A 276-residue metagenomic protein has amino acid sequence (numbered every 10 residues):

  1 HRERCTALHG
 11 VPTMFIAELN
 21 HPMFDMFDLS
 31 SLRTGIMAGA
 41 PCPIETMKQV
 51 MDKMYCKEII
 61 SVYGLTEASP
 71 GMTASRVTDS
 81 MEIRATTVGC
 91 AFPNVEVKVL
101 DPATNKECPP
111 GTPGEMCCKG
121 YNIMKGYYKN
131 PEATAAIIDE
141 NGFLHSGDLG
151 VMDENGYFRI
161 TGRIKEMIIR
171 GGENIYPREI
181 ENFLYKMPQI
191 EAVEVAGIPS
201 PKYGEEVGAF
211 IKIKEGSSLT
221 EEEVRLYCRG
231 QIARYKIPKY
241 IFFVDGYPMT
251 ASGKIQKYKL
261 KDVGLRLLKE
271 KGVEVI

Functional and structural regions predicted by a protein language model:
H1, L8, H21, G120 (+7 more regions): AMP-binding/adenylate-forming catalytic core of the ANL superfamily
R2-G10, L19-I83, E96: Gly/Ser/Thr-rich phosphate-binding loop
G39, G64, G89, D148 (+1 more regions): Active-site glycine-centered loops adjacent to acidic/histidine catalytic or metal-binding residues that shape
P41, M81-K129, I137: Adenylate-forming AMP-binding core of the ANL superfamily, especially NRPS adenylation
I59-E67, T87-A91, A196-P199, F242: Beta-strand->loop->alpha-helix junctions that form or flank phosphate-binding loops in nucleotide-handling enzymes
P93-V95, G114, E205-V207, K239 (+1 more regions): Change "...and in nucleic-acid phosphodiester-cleaving endonucleases..." to "...and in nucleic-acid processing enzymes
E96-A103, V244-S252: Active-site and channel-lining beta-strand-loop segments that bind or position nucleotide-derived/phosphorylated
D262-I276: Acidic/polar alpha-helix N-cap and adjacent early helical turns within long charge-rich amphipathic helices/linkers
